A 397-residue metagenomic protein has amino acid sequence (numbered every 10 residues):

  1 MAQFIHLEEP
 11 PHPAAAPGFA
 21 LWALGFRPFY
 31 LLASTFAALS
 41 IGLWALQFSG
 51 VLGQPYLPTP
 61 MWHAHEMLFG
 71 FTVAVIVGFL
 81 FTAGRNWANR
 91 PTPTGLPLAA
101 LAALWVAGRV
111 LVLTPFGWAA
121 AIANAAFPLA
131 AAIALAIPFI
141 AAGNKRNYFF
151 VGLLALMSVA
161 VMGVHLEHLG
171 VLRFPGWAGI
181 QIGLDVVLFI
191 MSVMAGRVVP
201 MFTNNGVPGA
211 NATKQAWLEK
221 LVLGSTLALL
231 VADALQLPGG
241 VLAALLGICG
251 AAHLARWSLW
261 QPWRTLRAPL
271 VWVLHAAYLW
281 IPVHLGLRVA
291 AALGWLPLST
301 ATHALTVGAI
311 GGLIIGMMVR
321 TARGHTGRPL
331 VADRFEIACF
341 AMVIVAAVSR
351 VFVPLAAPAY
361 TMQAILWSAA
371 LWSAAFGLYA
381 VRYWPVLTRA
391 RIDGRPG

Functional and structural regions predicted by a protein language model:
M1-G397: Hydrophobic alpha-helical transmembrane segments of multi-pass integral membrane proteins
